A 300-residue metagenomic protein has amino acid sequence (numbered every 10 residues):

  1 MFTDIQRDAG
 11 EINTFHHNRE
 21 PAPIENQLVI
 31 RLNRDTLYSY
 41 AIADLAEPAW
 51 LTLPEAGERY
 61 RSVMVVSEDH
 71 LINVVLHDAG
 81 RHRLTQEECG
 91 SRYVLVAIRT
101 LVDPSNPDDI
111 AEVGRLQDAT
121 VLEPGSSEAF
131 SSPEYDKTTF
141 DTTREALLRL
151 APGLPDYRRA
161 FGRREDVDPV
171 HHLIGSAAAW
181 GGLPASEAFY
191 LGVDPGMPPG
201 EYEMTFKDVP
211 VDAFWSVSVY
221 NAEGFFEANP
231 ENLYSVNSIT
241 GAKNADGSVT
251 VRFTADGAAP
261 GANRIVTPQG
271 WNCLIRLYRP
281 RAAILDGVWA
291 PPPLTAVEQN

Functional and structural regions predicted by a protein language model:
M1-N300: A compositional/structural signature for long, glycine/proline-rich flexible linkers and loops on extracytoplasmic
